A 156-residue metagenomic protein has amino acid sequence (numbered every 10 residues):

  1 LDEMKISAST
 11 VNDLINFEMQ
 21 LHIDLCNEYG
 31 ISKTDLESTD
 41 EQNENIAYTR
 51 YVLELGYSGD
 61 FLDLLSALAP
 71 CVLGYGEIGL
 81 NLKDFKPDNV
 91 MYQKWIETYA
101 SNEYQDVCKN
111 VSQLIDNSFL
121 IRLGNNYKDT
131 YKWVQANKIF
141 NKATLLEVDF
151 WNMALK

Functional and structural regions predicted by a protein language model:
L1-M4, T130: Structural helix-adjacent loops and short alpha-helical linkers that scaffold large soluble proteins
K5-V107, L145: Active-site-proximal alpha-helical scaffolds that flank and shape metal-associated catalytic sites
C26, G76, I115-F119, W151: Hydrophobic residues within well-ordered, non-membrane alpha-helices that form the packing/core of soluble catalytic
V52-E54, I121-T130: Short, charged/polar, low-complexity loop and linker segments that flank or interrupt alpha-helical bundles
C108-L123: Short loop-to-alpha-helix "cap/lid" segments that border enzyme active sites across diverse enzyme classes
T130, V134-K156: Acidic, carboxylate-rich catalytic segments that either coordinate divalent cations
